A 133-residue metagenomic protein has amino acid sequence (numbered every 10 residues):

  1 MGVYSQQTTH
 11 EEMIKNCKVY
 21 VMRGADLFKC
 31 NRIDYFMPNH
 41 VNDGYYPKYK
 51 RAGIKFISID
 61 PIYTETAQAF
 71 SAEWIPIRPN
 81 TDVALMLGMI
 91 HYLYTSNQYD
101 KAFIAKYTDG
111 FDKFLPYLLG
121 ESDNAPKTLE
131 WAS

Functional and structural regions predicted by a protein language model:
M1-K48, A52-I59, A84: Extended redox/cofactor-interaction regions of prokaryotic respiratory oxidoreductases
K50-G53, I57, I62-S133: Long, well-ordered, tryptophan-enriched scaffold segments
